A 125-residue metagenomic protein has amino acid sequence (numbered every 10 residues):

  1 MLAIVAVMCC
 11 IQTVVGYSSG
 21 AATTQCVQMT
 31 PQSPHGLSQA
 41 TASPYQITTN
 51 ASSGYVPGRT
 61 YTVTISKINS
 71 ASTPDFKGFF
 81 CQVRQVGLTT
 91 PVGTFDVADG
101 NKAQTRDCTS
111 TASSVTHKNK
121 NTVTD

Functional and structural regions predicted by a protein language model:
L2-D125: Structured recognition/catalytic domains enriched at protein termini, typified by the LPMO catalytic fold at the mature
